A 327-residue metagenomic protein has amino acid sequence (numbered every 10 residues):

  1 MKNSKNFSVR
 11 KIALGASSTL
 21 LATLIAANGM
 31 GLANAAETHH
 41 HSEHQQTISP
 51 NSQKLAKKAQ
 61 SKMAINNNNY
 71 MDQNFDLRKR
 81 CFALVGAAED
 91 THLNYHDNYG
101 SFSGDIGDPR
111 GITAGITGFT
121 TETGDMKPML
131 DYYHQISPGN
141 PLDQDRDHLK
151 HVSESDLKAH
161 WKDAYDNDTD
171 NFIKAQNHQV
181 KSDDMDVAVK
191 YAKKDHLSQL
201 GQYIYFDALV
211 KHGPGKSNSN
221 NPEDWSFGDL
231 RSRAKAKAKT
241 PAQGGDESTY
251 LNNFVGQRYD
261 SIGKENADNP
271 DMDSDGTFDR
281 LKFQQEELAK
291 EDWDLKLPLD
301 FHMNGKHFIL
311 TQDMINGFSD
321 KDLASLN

Functional and structural regions predicted by a protein language model:
M1-A16, G31-N34, H40-Q46: Bacterial Sec-dependent N-terminal signal peptides
L20-N28: Hydrophobic core
A27, G31, K127-L130: Generic secondary-structure boundary signal with a strong preference for alpha-helix termini
A36-D195, L200-N327: Cell-wall polysaccharide-cleaving catalytic domain and substrate-binding groove, primarily in peptidoglycan/chitin
